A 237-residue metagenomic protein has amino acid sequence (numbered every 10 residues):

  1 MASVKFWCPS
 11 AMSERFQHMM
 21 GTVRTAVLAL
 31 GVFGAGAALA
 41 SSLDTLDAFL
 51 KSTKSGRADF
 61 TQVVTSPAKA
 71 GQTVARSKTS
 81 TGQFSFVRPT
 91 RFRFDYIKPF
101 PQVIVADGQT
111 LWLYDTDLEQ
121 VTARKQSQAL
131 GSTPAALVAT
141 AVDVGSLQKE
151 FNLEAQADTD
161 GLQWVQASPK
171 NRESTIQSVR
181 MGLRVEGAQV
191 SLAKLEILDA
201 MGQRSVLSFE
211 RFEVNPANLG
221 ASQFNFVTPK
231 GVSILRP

Functional and structural regions predicted by a protein language model:
V4-V27: Bacterial N-terminal signal peptides that target proteins for export
R24-G36: Bacterial N-terminal signal peptides
A38-A40: Boundary at the C-terminal end of the N-terminal hydrophobic targeting segment
K51-G108: N-terminal mature ectodomain segment of secretory-pathway/periplasmic proteins
T61-P67, D95-I97, Y114-T116, S168-K170 (+1 more regions): A generic structural motif
Q83-A135, S205: An acidic-aromatic
T122, S146-P237: Gly/Pro-enriched, hydrophobic low-complexity segments that function as extracytoplasmic propeptides/linkers
S132-S146: Short, solvent-exposed helix-to-loop capping segments enriched in aromatics
